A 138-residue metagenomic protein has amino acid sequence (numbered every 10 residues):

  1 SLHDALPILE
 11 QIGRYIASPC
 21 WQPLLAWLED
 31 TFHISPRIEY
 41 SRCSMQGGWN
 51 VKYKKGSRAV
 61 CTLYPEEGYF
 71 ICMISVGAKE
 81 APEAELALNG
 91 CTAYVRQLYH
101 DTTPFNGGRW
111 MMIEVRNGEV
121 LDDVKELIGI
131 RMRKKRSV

Functional and structural regions predicted by a protein language model:
L2-L6: Short, small-residue-biased leader/transition segments that mark boundaries at the very start of proteins
P7-I16, M111-R116: Short histidine-centered catalytic/ligand-binding loop motif
R14-P36: Amphipathic alpha-helical segments
S35-C43, V138: A short, aromatic/hydrophobic, helix- or strand-capping loop or linear motif that either lines the entrance/gate
R42-T103: Short, conserved beta-strand/beta-arch hydrophobic-aromatic motifs that form part of recognition grooves or interface
A93-V138: Well-ordered alpha/beta subsegment
